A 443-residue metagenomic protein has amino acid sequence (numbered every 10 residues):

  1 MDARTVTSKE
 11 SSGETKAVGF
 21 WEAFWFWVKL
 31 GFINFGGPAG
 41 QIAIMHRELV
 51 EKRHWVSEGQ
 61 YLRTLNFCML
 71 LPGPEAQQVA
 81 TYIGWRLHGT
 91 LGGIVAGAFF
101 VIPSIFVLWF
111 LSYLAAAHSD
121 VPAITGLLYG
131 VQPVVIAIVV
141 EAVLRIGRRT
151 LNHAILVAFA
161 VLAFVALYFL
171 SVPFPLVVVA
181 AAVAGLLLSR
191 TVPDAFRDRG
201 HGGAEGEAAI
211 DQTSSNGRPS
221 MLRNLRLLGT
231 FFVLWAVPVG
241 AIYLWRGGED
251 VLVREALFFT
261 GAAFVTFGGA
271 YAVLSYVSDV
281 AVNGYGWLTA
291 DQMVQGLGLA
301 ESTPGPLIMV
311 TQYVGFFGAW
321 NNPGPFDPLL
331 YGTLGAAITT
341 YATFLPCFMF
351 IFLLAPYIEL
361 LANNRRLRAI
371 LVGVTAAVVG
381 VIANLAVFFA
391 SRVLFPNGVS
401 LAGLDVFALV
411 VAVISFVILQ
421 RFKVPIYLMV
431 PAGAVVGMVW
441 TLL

Functional and structural regions predicted by a protein language model:
M1-L71, Y82-T303, L307-L443: Multi-pass membrane proteins that catalyze or facilitate reactions on polyprenyl-/lipid-phosphate substrates and their
Q78: Conserved beta-loop-alpha segment that forms the PLP phosphate-binding cup at the N-terminus of a helix
